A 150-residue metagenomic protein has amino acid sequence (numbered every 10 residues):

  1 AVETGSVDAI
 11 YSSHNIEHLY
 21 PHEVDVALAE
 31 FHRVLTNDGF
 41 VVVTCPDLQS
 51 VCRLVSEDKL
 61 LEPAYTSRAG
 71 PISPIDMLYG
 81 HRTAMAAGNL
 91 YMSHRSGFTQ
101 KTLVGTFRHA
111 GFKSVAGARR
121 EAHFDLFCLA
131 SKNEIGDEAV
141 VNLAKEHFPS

Functional and structural regions predicted by a protein language model:
A1-I10: A short acidic, Gly/Pro-enriched loop at the edge of an enzyme's catalytic core that lines a small-molecule cofactor
A9-N15, V24: A short beta-strand submotif of the Rossmann-like class I SAM-dependent methyltransferase core that lines
E23-V26, E30-T36, F40-S150: S-adenosyl-L-methionine-dependent methyltransferase catalytic module, highlighting the catalytic core
